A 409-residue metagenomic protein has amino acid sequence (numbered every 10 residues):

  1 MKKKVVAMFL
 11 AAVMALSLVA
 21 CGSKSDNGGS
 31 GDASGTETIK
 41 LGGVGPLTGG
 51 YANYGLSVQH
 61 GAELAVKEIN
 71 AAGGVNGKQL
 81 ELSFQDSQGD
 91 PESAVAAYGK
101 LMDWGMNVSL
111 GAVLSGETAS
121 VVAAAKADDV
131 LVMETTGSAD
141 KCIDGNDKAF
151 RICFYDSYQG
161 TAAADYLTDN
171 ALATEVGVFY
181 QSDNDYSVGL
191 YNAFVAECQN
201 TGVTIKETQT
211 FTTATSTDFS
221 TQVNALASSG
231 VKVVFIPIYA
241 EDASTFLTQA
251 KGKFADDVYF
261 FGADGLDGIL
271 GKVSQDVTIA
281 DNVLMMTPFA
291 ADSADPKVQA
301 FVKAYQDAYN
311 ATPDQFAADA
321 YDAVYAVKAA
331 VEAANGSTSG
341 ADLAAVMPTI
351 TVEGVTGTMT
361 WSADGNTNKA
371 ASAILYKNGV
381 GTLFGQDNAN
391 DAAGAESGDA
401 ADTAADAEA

Functional and structural regions predicted by a protein language model:
M1-K40, A71, N388-A409: Short, low-complexity disordered leader/linker segments with a strong preference for bacterial N-terminal type II
D26-D32, Y54-H60, A72-I143, F211-T217 (+3 more regions): Beta-alpha junction/loop-to-helix N-cap segments that form part of ligand/metal-binding clefts
G35, I39-E63, Q85-P91, V113-L114 (+3 more regions): Extracytoplasmic "Venus flytrap"
L101-V113, V132-T135, G177-Y180, G230-A240 (+3 more regions): Periplasmic-binding protein-like
A149-T210, V233: An alpha-beta-alpha
A193-M286: Extracellular/periplasmic bilobed ligand-binding domains
A250-Y321, G381, D387: Extracellular/periplasmic periplasmic-binding protein-like sensory domains
D307-A317, K328-V380: Segments of small-molecule ligand-sensing domains
